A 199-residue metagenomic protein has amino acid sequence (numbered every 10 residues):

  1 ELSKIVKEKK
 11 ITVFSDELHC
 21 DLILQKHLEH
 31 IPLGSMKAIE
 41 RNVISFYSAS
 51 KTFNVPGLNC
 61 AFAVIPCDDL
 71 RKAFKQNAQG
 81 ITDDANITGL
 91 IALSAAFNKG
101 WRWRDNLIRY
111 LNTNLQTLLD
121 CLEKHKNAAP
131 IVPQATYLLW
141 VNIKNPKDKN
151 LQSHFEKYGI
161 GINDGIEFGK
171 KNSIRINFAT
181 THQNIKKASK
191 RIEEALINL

Functional and structural regions predicted by a protein language model:
E1-K10, H19-V55: Active-site pre-lysine segment of PLP-dependent enzymes
E8-K9, H125, Y158, L199: Helix C-cap/helix->beta junction micro-motif
S15, A78, I108, L115 (+2 more regions): Short amphipathic alpha-helical/adjacent loop interface patches that line ligand and macromolecule-binding sites
I39-N112, L119: Conserved core segment of the aminotransferase class I/II
C67-D68, K144-P146, T181-Q183: Helix N-cap motif at beta-to-alpha junctions
S94, W103, Y110-L119, A129-N142 (+1 more regions): Conserved glycine-rich beta-strand-loop-beta hairpin in the small C-terminal domain of fold type I
S153-N163, F168-L199: PLP-dependent enzyme catalytic core of the Aspartate aminotransferase-like
